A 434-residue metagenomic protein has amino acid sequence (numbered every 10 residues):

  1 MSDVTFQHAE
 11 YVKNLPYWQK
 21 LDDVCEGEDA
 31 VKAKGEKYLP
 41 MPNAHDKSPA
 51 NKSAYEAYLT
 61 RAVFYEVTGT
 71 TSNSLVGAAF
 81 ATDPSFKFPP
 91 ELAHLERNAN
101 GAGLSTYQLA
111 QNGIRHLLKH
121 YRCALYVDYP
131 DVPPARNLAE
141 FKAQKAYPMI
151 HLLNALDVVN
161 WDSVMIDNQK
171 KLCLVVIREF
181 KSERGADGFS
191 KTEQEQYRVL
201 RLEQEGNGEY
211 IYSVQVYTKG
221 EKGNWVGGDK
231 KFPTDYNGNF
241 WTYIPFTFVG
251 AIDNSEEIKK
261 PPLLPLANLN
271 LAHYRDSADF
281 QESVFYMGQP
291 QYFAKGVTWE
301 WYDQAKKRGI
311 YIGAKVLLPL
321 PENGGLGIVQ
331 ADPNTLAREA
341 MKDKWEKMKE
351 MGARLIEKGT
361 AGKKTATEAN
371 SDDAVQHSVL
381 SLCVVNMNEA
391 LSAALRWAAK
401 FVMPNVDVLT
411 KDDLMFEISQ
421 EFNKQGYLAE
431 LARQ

Functional and structural regions predicted by a protein language model:
M1-V158: Extended, helix-rich architectural segments
P90-H94, S105-L109, G113, P262-A272 (+3 more regions): Exposed alpha-helical structural elements
E91, S105-L109, L117, P265 (+3 more regions): Short amphipathic alpha-helical segments
A110, V329-L336, A340, D372-C383: Non-transmembrane, amphipathic alpha-helical segments
N112, H116-C123, V127, A267-Q289 (+2 more regions): Short, hydrophobic/amphipathic alpha-helical patches that form generic packing surfaces within helical domains
L118-A251: Extended, regular secondary-structure scaffolds
V226-T367: Extended, charged amphipathic alpha-helical segments
L317, D343-Q434: C-terminal helix-loop subdomains that flank or include functional centers
